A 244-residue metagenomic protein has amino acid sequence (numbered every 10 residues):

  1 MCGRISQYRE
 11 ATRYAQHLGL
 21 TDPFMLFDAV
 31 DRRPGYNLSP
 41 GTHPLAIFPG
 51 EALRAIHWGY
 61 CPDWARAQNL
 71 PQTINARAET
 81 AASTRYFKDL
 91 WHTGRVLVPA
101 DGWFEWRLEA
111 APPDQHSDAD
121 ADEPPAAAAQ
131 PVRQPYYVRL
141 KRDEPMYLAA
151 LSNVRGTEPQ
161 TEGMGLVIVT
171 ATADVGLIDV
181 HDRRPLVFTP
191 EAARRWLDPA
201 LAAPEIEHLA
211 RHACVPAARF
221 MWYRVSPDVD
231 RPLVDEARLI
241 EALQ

Functional and structural regions predicted by a protein language model:
M1-Q244: Short linear sequence motif anchored by a di-proline
